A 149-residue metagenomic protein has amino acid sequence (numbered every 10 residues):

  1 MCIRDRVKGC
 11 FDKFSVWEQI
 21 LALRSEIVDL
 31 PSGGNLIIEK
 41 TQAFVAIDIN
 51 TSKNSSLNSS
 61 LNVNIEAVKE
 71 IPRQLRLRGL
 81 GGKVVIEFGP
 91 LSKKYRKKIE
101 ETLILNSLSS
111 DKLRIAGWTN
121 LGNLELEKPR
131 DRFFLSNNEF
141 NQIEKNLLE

Functional and structural regions predicted by a protein language model:
M1-I3: Short, small-residue-biased leader/transition segments that mark boundaries at the very start of proteins
R6-L36: A contiguous, basic/glycine-rich beta-loop/short-helix subdomain that forms a polymer-engagement track
S32-E149: Conserved glycine-centered short motifs in functionally critical loops
